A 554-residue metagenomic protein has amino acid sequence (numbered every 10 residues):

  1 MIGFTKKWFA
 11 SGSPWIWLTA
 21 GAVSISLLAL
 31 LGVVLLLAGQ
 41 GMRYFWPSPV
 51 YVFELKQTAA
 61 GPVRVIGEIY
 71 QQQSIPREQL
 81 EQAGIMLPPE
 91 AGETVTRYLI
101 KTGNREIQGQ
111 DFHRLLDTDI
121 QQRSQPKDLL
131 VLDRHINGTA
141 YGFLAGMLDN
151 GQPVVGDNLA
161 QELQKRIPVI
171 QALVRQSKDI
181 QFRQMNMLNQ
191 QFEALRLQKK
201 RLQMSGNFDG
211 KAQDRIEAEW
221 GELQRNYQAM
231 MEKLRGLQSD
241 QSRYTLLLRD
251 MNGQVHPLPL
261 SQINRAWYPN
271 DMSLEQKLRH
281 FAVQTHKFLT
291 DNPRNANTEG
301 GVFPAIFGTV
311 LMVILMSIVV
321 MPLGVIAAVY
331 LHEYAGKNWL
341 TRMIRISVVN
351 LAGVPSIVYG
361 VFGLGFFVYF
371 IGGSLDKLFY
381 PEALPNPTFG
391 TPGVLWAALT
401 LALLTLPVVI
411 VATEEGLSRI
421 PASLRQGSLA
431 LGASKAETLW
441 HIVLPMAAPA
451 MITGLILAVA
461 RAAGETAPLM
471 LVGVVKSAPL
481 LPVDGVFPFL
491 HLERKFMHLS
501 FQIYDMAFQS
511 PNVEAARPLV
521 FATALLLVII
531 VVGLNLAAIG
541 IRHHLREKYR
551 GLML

Functional and structural regions predicted by a protein language model:
M1-A20, S24-L30, A38-N297, M553-L554: Membrane-topology segments of multi-pass transport proteins
F281-G300, Y359-L403, G473-V475, P482-H491: Membrane-interfacial helix termini and adjacent extracytoplasmic/periplasmic loops of multi-pass transporters
A296, G473-L525: Interhelical loop and adjacent transmembrane-helix boundary motif in polytopic membrane transport permeases
M316-V348, V361, Y369, A538-E547: Transmembrane-helix boundary motif in ABC transporter permease subunits
P322-A327, V358-V361, W396, L403-L424 (+4 more regions): Membrane-embedded alpha-helices of multi-pass transport/permease systems
A335, E414-A422, I456, F501-L554: C-terminal transmembrane helix and the adjacent membrane-cytosol boundary/short C-terminal tail of inner/organellar
V409-E414, I420-P421, K435-G473: Transmembrane alpha-helices
